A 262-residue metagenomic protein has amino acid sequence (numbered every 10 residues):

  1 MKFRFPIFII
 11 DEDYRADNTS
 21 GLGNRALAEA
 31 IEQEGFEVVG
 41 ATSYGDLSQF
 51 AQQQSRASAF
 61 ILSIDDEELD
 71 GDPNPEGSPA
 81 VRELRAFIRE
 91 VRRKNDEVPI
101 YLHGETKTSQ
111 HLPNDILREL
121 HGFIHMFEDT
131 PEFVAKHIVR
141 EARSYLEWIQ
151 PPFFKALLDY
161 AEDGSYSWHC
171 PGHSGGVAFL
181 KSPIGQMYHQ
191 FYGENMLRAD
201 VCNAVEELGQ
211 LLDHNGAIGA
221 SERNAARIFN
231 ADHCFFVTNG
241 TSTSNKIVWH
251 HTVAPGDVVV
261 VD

Functional and structural regions predicted by a protein language model:
M1-I7, S55, D232, G256: A short, charged/proline- and glycine-enriched loop that marks the coil->beta-strand transition at the N-terminal
F3-I31, G40, F60: Conserved acidic segment of CheY-like receiver
A28-Q53: A short, well-structured beta->alpha microelement
L47, I61-A199: N-terminal glycine-rich, Lys/His-bearing helix-loop that initiates the first secondary-structure elements of many
S58-L62, V259: Receiver (REC) domain switch-region micro-motif
Q190-S244: Conserved N-terminal alpha-helix of the aminotransferase class I/II PLP-enzyme fold
H233-V261: Conserved beta-loop-alpha segment that forms the PLP phosphate-binding cup at the N-terminus of a helix
